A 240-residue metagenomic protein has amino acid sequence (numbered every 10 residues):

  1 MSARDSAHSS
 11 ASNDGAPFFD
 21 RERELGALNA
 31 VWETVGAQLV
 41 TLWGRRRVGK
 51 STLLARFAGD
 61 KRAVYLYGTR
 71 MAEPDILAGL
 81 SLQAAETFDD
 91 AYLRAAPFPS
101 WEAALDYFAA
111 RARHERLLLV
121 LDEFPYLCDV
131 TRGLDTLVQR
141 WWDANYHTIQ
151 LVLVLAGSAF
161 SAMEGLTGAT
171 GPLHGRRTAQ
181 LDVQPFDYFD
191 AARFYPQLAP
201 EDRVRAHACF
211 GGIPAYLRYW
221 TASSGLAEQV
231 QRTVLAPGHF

Functional and structural regions predicted by a protein language model:
M1-F240: Phosphate-binding site recognition
